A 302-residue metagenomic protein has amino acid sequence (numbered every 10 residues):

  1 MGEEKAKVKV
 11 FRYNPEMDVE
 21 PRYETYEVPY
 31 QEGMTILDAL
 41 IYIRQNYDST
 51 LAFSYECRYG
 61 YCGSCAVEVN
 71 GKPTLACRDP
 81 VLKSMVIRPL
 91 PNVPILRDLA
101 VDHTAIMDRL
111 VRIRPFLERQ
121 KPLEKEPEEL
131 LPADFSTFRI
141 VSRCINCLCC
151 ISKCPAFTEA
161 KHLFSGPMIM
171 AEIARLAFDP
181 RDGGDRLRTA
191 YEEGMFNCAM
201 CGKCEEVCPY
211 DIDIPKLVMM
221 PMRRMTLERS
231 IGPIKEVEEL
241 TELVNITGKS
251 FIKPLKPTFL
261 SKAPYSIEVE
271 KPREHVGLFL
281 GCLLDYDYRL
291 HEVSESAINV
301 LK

Functional and structural regions predicted by a protein language model:
G2-N146, S152-P155, A160, M168-R181: Signature of N-terminal electron-transfer/Fe-S-associated modules in redox systems
N146, F178-K302: Iron-sulfur-cluster electron-transfer modules
T158, H162-F164, K216-V218: Short Cys/His-rich "knuckle" micro-motifs
S165-G166, G248: Glycine-centered flexibility motif
G166-I169, V300: Intrinsic-disorder/low-complexity, polar/charged segments
